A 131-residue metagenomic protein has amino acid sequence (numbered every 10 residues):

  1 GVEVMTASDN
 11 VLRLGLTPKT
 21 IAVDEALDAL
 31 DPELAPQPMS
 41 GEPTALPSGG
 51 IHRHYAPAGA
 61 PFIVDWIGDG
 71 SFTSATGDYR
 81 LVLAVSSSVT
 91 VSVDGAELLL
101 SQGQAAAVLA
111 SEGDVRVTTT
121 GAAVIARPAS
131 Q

Functional and structural regions predicted by a protein language model:
G1-E3, I67, V93-G113: Short acidic-glycine-tyrosine-enriched beta hairpin
V2-G70: C-terminal amphipathic alpha-helical segment
D9-V11, S88-V89, A105, G113 (+2 more regions): Short, glycine-/Ser/Thr-/acidic-enriched flexible segments
F62-V64, Y79, A105: Intrinsic-disorder/low-complexity, polar/charged segments enriched in Ser/Thr/Lys/Arg/Asp/Glu/Gln
D69-A96, S101-G103: Glycine- and acidic-residue-biased ligand/ion/polar-headgroup-sensing regions
A84, V117-T119: Asparagine-centered strand-capping/turn motif at beta-strand->loop junctions
